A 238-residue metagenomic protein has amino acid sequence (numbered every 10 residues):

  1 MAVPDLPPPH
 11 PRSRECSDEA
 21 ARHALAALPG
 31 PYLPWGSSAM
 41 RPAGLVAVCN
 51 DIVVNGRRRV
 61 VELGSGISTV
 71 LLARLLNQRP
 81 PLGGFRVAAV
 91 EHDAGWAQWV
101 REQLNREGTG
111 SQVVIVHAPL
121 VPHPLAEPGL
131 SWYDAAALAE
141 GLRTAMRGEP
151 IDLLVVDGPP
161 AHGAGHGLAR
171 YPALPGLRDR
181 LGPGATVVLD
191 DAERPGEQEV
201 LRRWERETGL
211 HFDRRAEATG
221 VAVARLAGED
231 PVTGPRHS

Functional and structural regions predicted by a protein language model:
M1-A39: Rossmann-like AdoMet
L33-S37, P124-L125, P160-G165: Surface-exposed cleft-lining segments at the edges of enzyme active sites
S38-P122: SAM cofactor-binding core of SAM-dependent methyltransferases, primarily the Rossmann-like beta-alpha-beta module
R57, P150-D152, G184: Local beta-strand N-terminus motif with an aromatic residue
R79-P81, R147-G148, L177-P183: Short, conserved loop/helix-junction motifs that constitute active-site signature segments in enzyme catalytic cores
R101-E149: S-adenosyl-L-methionine
M146-G158: Short SAM/SAH-binding signature in class I
P159-S238: C-terminal substrate-binding/active-site "lid" region of AdoMet-derived donor-dependent transferases
